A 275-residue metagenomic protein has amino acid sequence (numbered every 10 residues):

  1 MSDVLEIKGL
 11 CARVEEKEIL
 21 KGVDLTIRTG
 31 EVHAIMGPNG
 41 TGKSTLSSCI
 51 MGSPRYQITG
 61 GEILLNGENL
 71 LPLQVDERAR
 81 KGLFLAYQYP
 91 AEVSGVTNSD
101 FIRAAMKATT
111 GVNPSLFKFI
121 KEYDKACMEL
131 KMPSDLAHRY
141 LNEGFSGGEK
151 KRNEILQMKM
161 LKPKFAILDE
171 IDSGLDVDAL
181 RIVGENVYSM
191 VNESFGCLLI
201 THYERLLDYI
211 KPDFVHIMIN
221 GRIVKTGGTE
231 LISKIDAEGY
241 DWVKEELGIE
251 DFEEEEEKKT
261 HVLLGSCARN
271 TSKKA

Functional and structural regions predicted by a protein language model:
L5, L20-G22, I27: Conserved structural motif at the start of ABC-family nucleotide-binding domains
K17-E18, E77, R181: Short coil-to-beta microelement around the adenine-binding A-loop and adjacent beta1/P-loop entry of ABC ATPase
M36-P38: The feature captures the beta-strand-to-loop junction immediately N-terminal to the Walker
E62-R78, N142: ABC ATPase NBD Q-loop/coupling interface
L83, A91-K164: ABC-family P-loop ATPase nucleotide-binding domains
I167-I171, D178: Walker B catalytic motif
L180-E193: Helical segment within the ABC ATPase nucleotide-binding domain
Y209, F214, M218, R222-E245: Conserved beta-strand-loop-alpha-helix hinge in the C-terminal portion of ABC ATPase nucleotide-binding domains
